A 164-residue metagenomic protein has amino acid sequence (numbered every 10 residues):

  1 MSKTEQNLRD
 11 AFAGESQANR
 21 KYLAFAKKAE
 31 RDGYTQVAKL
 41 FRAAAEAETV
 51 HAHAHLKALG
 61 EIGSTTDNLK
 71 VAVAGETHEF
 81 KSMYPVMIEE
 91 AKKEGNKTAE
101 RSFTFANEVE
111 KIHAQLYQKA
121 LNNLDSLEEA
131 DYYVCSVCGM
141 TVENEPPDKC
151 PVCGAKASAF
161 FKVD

Functional and structural regions predicted by a protein language model:
M1-D164: Non-heme di-metal
